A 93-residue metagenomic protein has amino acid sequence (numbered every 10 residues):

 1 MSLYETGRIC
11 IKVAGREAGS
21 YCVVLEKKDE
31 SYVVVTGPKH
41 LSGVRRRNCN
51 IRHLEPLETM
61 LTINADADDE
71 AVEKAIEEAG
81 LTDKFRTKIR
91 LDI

Functional and structural regions predicted by a protein language model:
M1-V13, V23-I93: Ferredoxin-like alpha/beta domains used as RNA- or RNAP-binding modules
G15-A18: Short, charged beta-turn/beta-strand-edge "cap" motif at the junction between a beta-strand and an adjacent loop
